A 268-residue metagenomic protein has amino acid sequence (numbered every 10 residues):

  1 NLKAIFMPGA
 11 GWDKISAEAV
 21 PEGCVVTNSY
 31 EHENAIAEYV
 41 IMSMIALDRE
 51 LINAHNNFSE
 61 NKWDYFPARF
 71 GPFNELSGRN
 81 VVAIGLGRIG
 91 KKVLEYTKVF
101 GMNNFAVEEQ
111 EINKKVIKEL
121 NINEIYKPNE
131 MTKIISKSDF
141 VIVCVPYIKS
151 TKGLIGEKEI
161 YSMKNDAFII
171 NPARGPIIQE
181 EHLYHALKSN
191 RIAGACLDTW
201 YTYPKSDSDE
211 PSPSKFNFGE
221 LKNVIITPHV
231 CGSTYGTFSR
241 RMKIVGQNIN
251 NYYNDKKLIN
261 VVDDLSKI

Functional and structural regions predicted by a protein language model:
N1-E60, F73-N74: Phosphate/diphosphate ligand-binding glycine-rich loop within oxidoreductases
L2-A4, S16-C24, V143, Y147-K188: Beta-strand-loop-alpha-helix segment that lines the small-molecule cofactor/substrate pocket of alpha/beta enzymes
A10, D139, V145-Y147, A173-R174 (+1 more regions): Short glycine-/small-residue-rich Rossmann-like dinucleotide-binding loops
C24, I122-E124, N223-I225: Short, conserved active-site loop motifs that form the nucleotide-linked donor/cofactor pocket
A37-N56, K98-G101, K243-N251, D255-K256: Oxidoreductase and adenylate-handling cofactor-binding alpha/beta cores
R69-N165: Rossmann-like dinucleotide/phosphate-binding beta-alpha-beta segment
D166, P172-I268: Rossmann-like dinucleotide-binding domain for NAD(H)/NADP(H)
